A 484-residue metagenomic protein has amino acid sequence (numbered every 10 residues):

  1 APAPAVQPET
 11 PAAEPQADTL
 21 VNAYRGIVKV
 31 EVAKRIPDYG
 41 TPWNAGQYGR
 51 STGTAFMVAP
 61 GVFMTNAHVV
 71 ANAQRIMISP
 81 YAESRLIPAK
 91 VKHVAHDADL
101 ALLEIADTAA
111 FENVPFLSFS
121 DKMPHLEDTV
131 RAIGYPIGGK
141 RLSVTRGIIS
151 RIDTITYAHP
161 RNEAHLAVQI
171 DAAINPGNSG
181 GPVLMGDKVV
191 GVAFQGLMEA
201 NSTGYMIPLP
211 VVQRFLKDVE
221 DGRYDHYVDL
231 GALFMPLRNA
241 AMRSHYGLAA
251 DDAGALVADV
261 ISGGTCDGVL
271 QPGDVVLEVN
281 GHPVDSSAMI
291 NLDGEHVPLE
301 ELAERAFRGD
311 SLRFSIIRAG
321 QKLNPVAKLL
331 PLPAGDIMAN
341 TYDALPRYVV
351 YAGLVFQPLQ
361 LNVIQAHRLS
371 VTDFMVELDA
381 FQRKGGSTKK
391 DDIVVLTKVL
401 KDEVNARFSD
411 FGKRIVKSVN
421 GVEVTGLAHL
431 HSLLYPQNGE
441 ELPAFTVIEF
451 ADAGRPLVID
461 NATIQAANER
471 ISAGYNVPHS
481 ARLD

Functional and structural regions predicted by a protein language model:
A1-V6, D18, R35, T54-A59 (+7 more regions): C-terminal recognition in membrane/secretory proteostasis and scaffolding
P11-D18, P37-P60, N66, R85-P88 (+4 more regions): A conserved glycine-rich beta-strand in the N-terminal activation segment of trypsin-fold
Y24, V28, S51-G53, F63 (+8 more regions): Structural detector for hydrophobic anchor residues on beta-strands
G26, V30-V32, D38-A45, A106-L117 (+4 more regions): Active-site region of chymotrypsin-like
I27-E31, F63-N66, M123-P136, I170-E199 (+4 more regions): Active-site-proximal beta-strands of protease catalytic cores
R35-I36, R50, V94-D99, S150-A158 (+3 more regions): Short, conserved beta-turn/loop elements at beta-strand boundaries and strand-helix junctions
I36-P37, M57-L142, P176, K322-N324: Conserved active-site neighborhood of the chymotrypsin/trypsin-like protease fold
Y48-R50, P80-I87, G139-R146, D225-Y227 (+1 more regions): Short coil-to-beta-strand transition motifs
